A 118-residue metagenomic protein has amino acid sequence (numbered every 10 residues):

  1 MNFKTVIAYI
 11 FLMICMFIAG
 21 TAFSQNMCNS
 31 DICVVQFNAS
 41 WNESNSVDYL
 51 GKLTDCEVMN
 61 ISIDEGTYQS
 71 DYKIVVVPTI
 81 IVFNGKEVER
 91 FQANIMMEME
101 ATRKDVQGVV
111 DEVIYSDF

Functional and structural regions predicted by a protein language model:
M1-F11: Bacterial N-terminal signal peptides that target proteins for export
Y9-A19: Bacterial N-terminal signal peptides
S24-D55: Local sequence-structure signature of Cys/Sec-based thiol-disulfide redox active-site neighborhoods
S40-E43, G66, E87-V88, M96-M97: Solvent-exposed loop/turn segments at secondary-structure junctions within structured extracellular/periplasmic domains
V58-N60: Conserved beta-strand scaffold positions in the cores of enzyme catalytic domains, especially in NTP/NDP-utilizing
S62-Y68: N-terminal post-signal-peptidase region of extra-cytosolic proteins
Y72-F83: Structural micro-motif
F83-F118: Non-catalytic, surface beta->alpha helical segment in thiol-disulfide oxidoreductase systems
